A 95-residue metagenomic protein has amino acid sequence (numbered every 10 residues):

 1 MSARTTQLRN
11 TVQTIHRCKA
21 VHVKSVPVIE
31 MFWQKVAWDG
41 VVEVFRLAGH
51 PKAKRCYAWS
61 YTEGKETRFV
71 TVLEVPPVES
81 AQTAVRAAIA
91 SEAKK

Functional and structural regions predicted by a protein language model:
M1-I15, G64-K95: Mixed-charge, Lys/Arg-enriched low-complexity segments
V21-E79: Acidic, low-complexity, intrinsically disordered interaction modules
